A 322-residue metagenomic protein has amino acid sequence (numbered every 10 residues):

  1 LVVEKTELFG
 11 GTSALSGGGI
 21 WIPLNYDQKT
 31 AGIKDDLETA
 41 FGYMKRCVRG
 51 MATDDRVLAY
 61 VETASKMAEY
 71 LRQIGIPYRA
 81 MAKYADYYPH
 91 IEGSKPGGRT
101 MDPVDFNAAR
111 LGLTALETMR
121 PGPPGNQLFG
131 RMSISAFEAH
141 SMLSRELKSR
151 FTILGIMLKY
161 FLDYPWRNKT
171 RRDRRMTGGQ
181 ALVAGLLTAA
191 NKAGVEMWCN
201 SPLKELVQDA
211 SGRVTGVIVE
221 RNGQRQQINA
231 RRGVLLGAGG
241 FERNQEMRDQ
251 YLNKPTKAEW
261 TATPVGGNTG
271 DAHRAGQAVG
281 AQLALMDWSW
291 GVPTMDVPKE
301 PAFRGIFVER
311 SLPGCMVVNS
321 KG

Functional and structural regions predicted by a protein language model:
L1-V2: N-terminal Rossmann-like FAD-binding beta1-loop-alpha1 element of flavoenzymes
K5-E196, K254, V317-K321: Conserved N-terminal/central alpha/beta ligand/cofactor-binding core
E7, V265, R310-L312: Short, small/polar residue-rich loop motifs at catalytic or cofactor-binding pockets
V48-T53, I218-I228: A structured beta-alpha segment of the ubiquitous adenosine-cofactor-binding alpha/beta core
S135-S144, G291-G322: FAD cofactor-binding and catalytic pocket of flavoenzymes
R171-Q180, K192, R221-K299: Glycine-rich loop(s) and the adjacent beta-strand/alpha-helix scaffold that form part
C199-V214: A conserved short coil-to-beta-strand element within the FAD-binding core of flavoproteins
V207, I218-V219, V317: Hydrophobic beta-strand positions
